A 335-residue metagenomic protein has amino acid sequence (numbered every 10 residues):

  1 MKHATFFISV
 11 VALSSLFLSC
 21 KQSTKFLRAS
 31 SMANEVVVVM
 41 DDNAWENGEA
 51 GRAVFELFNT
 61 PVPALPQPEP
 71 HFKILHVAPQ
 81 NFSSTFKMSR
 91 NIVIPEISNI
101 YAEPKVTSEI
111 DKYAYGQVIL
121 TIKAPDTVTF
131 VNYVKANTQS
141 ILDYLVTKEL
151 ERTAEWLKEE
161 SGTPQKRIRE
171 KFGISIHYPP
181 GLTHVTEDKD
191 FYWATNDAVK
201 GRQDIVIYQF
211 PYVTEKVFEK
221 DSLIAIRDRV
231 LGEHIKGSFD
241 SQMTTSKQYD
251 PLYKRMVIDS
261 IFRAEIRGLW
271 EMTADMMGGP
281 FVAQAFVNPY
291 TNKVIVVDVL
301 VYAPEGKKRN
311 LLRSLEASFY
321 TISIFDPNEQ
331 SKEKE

Functional and structural regions predicted by a protein language model:
M1-F6, K21: Positively charged n-region of N-terminal signal peptides that target proteins for export
L16-S19: C-terminal motif of bacterial Sec signal peptides marking the signal peptidase cleavage site
Q22-G116: Start-of-domain marker
Q22-K25, V39, P179-S238, E271-T273: Secretory pathway targeting signatures of secreted, lumenal, and periplasmic proteins
P70, V77-V128, E233-T291, G306: Signature of long, low-cysteine stretches enriched in small and polar/charged residues
Q117-D126, D204-F210, K293-Y302: Short, well-ordered beta-strand elements
P125, N132-A136, Y144-Y212: Acidic/His-rich structured neighborhood in mature extracellular/periplasmic domains
V131-E155, I176, L182, K293-E335: Surface-exposed amphipathic alpha-helical segments
